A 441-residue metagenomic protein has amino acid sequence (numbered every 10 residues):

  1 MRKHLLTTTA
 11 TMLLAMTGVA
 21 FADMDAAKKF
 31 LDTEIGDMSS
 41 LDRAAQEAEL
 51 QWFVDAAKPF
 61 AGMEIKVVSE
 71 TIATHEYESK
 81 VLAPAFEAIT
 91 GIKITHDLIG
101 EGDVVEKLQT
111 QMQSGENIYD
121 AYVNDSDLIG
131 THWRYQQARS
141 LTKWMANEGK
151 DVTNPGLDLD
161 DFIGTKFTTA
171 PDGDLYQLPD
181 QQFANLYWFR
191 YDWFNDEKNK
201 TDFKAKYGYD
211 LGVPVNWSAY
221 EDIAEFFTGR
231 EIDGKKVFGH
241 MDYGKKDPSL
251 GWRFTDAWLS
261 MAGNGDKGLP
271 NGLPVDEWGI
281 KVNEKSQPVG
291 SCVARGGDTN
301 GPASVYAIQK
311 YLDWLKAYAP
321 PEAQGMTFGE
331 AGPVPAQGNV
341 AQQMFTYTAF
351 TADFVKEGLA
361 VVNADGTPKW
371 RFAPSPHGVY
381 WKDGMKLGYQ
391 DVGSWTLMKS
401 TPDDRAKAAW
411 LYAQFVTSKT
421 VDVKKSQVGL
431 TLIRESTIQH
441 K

Functional and structural regions predicted by a protein language model:
M24-P59, S126-L186, K369-S375: Hinge/lid segment of periplasmic solute-binding proteins
S40-D42, E47-L50, I65-V81, F183: Extracytoplasmic "Venus flytrap"
E49-A56, A73-K93, W188, D192: Short, polar/charged alpha-helical segment
P84-D161, E197-K198, D202-K204, V334 (+2 more regions): Extracytoplasmic "Venus flytrap"/periplasmic binding protein-like
I99-K107, V215-A219, E322-Q337: Short helix-initiation/N-cap motifs at beta->coil->alpha
S126-A138, T142-A146, F162-Y209, E221 (+2 more regions): Periplasmic solute-binding protein
T169, K316-P321, E330, G358-I438: Extracytoplasmic/periplasmic substrate-recognition and gating elements
A219-E225, G263-G325: Glycine-centered hinge/linker elements that transmit conformational signals in sensory and ligand-binding systems
